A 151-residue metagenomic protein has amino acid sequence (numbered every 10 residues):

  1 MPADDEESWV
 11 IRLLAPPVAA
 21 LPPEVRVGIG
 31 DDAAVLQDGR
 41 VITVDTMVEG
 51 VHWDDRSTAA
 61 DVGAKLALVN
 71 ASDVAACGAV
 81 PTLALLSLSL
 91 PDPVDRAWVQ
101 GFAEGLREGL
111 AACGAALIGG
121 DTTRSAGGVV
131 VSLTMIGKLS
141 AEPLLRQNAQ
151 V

Functional and structural regions predicted by a protein language model:
M1-D61, L86, E108-L110, G114 (+1 more regions): Extreme N-terminal cap/leader segments of soluble proteins
W9-V10, A34, V48, L68 (+2 more regions): Hydrophobic side chains within alpha-helical segments
V25-V27, D55-V69, P93-E104: Glycine-rich anion/phosphate-binding loops
G28-D31, N70, P81, G128: Short Gly/Ser/Thr- and Asp/Glu-enriched loop/turn motifs at secondary-structure junctions
I29-D31, A64, A79, G120-D121 (+1 more regions): Gly/Ser/Thr-rich helix-start
Q37-R40, M47, T82-V151: Glycine-rich anion-binding loops of enzyme active sites
A59-L83, E104-A112: Small-aliphatic-rich amphipathic alpha-helix that forms the alpha element of a beta-alpha
